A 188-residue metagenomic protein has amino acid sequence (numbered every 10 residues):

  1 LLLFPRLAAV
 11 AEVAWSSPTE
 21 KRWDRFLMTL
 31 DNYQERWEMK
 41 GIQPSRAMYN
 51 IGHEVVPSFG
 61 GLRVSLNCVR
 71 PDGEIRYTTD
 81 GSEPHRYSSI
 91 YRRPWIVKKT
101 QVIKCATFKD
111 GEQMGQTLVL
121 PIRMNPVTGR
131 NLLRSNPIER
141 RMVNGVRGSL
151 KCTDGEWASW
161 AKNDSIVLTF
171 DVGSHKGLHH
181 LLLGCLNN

Functional and structural regions predicted by a protein language model:
L1-K21: Active-site core of glycosidic bond-cleaving carbohydrate-active enzymes
S17, K21, L27-L168: Short, compositionally stereotyped local motifs that mark structural "simplifiers"
V167-H179: Extracellular and analogous surface-interaction loops
K176-N188: A short beta-strand element within beta-rich, extracytoplasmic domains of secreted/secretory-pathway proteins
